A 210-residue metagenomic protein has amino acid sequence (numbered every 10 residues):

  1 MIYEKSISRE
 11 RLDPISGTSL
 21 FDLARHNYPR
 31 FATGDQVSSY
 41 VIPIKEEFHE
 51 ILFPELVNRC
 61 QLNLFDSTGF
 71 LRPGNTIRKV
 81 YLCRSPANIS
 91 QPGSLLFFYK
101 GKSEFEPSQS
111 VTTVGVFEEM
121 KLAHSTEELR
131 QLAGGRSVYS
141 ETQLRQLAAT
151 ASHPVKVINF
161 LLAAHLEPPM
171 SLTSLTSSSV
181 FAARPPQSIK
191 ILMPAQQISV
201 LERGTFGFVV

Functional and structural regions predicted by a protein language model:
M1-C60, G69, Q109, L122-V210: Contiguous surface segments at macromolecular interaction interfaces
C60-I77: Short, basic/aromatic beta-hairpin or loop at an interaction surface
T76-P86: Short alpha-helix capping/helix-loop boundary micro-motifs
Y81, V114, E128-Q131: Append "and, occasionally, other polyanion-binding protein interfaces
S85-K102: Short coil-to-beta transition motif at edge beta-strands of beta-rich domains
E104-E106: Extended, low-complexity, turn-rich repeat/linker tracts enriched in Gly/Pro/Ser/Thr and Asp/Glu that occur
S108-M120: Short beta-strand-centered aromatic/proline hotspots
